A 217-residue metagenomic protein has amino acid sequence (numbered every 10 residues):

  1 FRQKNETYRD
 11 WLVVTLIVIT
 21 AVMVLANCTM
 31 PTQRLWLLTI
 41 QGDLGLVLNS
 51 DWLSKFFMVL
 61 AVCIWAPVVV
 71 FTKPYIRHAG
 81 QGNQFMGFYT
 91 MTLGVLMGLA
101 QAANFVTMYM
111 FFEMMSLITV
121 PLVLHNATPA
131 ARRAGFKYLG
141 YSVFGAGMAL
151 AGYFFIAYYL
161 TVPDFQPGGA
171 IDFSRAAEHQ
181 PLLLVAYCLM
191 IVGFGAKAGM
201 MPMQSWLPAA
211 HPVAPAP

Functional and structural regions predicted by a protein language model:
F1-G87, P163-D172: Transmembrane helix-loop-helix hairpins at membrane boundaries of multipass inner-membrane proteins
R2, V70-Q81, V120-P129, V192 (+1 more regions): Helix-loop junctions at the membrane interface of multi-pass solute transporters
Q3-E6, Q84-V185, A196: Alpha-helical multi-pass transmembrane bundles of energy-transducing inner-membrane proteins
T20-V24, I64, Y153, C188-F194: Hydrophobic core segments of alpha-helical transmembrane domains in multi-pass membrane transport and ion-translocation
T39, A134, C188-P217: Short helix-boundary/re-entrant hairpin motifs in multi-pass inner-membrane proteins
L48-N49, V62, Q101, M110 (+2 more regions): Short conserved micro-motifs on helix faces and helix-strand junctions that flank and scaffold key functional residues
L53, A103-F105, A214-P217: Structural motif at transmembrane-helix junctions in multi-pass transporters
F57-L60, G140, C188-G195: Hydrophobic alpha-helical transmembrane segments of multi-pass membrane proteins
